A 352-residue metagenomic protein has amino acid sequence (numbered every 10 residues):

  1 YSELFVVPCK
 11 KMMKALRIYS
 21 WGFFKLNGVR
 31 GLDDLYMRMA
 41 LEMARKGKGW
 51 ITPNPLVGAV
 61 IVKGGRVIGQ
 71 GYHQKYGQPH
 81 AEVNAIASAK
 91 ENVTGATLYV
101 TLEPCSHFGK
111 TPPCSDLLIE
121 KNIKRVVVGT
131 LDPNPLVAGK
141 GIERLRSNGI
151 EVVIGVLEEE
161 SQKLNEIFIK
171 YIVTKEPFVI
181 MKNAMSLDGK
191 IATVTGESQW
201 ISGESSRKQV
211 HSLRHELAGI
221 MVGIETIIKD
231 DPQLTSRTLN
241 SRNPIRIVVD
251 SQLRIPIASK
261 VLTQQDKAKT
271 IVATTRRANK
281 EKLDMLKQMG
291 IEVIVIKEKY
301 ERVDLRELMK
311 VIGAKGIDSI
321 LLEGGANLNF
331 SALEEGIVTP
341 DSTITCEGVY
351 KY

Functional and structural regions predicted by a protein language model:
K14-G22: N-terminal amphipathic/hydrophobic targeting modules at extreme N-termini, encompassing cleavable Sec/SRP-type signal
D33-T52: Short, basic/aromatic recognition patches
A40, G58, C105, L145 (+6 more regions): Residue-level signal for inorganic ion chemistry
V57-K63, N183-A184: Short beta-strand scaffold segments in enzyme catalytic cores
I61-E160, I245, I271, R276-A278 (+1 more regions): Zn2+-dependent cytidine deaminase-like catalytic core
K170, E176, I180-L187, I191-D318 (+1 more regions): Active-site ligand-binding patch in enzyme domains
R246-I255, P340-Y352: Short, flexible loop segments at boundaries between secondary-structure elements
